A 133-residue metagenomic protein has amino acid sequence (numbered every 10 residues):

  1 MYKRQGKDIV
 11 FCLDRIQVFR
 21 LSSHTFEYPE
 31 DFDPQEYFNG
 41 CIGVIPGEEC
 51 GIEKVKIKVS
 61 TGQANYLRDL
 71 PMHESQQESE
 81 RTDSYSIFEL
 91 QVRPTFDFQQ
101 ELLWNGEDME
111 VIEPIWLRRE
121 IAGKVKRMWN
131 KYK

Functional and structural regions predicted by a protein language model:
M1-Y2, P114: Low-complexity, intrinsically disordered or weakly predicted helical/coil tracts enriched in serine/threonine
K3-G47, G51-V55: Core beta-strand-centered patch of the WYL/Sm-like small regulatory domain
N39-K133: Polybasic (Lys/Arg-rich)
